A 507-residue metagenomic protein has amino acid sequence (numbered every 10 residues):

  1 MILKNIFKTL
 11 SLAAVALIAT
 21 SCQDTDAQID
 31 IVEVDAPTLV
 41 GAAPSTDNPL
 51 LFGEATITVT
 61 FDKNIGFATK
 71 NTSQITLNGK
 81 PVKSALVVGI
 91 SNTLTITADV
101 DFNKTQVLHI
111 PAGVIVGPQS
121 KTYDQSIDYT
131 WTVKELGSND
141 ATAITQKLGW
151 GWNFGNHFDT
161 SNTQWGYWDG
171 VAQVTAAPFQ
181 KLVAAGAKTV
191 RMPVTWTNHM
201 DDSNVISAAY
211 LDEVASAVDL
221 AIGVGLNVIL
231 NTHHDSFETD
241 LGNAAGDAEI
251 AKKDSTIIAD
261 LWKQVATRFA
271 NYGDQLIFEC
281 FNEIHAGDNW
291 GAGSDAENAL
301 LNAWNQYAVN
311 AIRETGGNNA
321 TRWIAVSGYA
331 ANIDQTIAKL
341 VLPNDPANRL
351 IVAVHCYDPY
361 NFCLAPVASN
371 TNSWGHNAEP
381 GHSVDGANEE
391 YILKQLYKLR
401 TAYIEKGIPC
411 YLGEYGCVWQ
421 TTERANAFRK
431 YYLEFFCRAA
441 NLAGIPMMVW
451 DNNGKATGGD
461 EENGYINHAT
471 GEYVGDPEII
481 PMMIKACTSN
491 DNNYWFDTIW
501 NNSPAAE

Functional and structural regions predicted by a protein language model:
I18-S21: C-terminal motif of bacterial Sec signal peptides marking the signal peptidase cleavage site
T25-T46, A112-L136: Acidic, Ser/Thr/Gly/Pro-rich low-complexity segments and short DxT(G/T)-type signature motifs
G53-V87, G113-V116, Y129: Short, surface-exposed alpha-helix to beta-strand junction/turn motifs within ectodomains of secreted and cell-envelope
E135-T189, N204: N-terminal carbohydrate-binding accessory modules
F154-V174, D202-I206, G246-K252, N361-Y391: Acidic/histidine-rich helix-loop elements that form or flank divalent-metal/phosphate-binding sites at the catalytic
G170-K188, N204-H233, L241-C280, L300-G316: An active-site-proximal structural segment forming one wall of the substrate-binding cleft that immediately precedes
T256-N388, Y397-C417, L442-I445: Active-site region of glycoside hydrolase catalytic domains
T422-E507: Aromatic-rich peripheral "rim/lid" segments of glycoside hydrolase catalytic domains that contact and position glycan
